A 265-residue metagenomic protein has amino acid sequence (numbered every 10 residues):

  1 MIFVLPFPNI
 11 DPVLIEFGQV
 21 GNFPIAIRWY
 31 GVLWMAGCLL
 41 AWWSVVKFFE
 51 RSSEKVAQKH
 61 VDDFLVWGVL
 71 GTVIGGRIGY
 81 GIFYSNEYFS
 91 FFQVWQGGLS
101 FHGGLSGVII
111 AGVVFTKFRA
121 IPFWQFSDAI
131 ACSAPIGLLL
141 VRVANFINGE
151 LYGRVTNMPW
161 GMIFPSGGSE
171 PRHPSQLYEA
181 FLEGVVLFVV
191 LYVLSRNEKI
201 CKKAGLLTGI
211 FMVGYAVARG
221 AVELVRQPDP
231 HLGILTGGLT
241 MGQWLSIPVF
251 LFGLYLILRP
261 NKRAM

Functional and structural regions predicted by a protein language model:
M1-M265: Hydrophobic, membrane-interfacing alpha helices
